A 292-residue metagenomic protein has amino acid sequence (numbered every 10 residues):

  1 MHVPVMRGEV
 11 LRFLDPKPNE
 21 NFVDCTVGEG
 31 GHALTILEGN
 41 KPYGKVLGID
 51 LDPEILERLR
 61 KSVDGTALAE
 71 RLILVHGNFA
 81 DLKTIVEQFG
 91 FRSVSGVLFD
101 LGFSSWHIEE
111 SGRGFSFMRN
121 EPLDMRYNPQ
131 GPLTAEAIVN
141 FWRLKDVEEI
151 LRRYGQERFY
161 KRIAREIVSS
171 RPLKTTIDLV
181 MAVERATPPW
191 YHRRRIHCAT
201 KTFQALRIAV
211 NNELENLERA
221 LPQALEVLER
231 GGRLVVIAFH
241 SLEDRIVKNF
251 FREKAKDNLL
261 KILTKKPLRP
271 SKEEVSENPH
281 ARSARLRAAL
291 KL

Functional and structural regions predicted by a protein language model:
M1-L292: S-adenosyl-L-methionine-dependent methyltransferase catalytic core, i.e., the SAM/SAH-binding region
